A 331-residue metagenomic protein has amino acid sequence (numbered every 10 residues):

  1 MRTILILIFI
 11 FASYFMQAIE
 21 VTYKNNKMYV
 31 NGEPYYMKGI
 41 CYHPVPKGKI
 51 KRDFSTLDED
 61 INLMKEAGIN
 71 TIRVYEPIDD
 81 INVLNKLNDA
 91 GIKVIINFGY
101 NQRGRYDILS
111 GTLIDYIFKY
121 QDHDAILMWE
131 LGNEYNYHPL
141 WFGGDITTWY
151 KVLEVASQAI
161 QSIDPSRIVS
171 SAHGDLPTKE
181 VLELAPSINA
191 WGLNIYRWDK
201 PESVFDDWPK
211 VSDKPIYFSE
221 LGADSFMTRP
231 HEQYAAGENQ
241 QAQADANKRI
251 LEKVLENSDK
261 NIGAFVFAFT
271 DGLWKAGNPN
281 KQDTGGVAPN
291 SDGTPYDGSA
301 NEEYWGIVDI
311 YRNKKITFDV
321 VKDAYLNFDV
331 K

Functional and structural regions predicted by a protein language model:
T3-Y14: Sec-dependent N-terminal signal peptides
M16-E20: Boundary at the C-terminal end of the N-terminal hydrophobic targeting segment
Y23, M28-M37, C41-I188, N194 (+2 more regions): Active-site mouth of glycoside hydrolases
T56, I108-T112, T148-V152, K200 (+2 more regions): Soluble or luminal CAZymes and related metallo-dependent hydrolases
A67, K119-D124, A156-R167, K253-N261 (+1 more regions): A structural motif corresponding to the C-terminal end of an alpha-helix and its immediate exit/capping segment
Y100, R197, A223, M227: Short, glycine/acidic-enriched loop or turn micro-motifs at the edges of active sites
N136-F142, S212-V254, I262, V266-N278: Active-site clefts of carbohydrate-active enzymes
F267-K331: Aromatic-rich peripheral "rim/lid" segments of glycoside hydrolase catalytic domains that contact and position glycan
